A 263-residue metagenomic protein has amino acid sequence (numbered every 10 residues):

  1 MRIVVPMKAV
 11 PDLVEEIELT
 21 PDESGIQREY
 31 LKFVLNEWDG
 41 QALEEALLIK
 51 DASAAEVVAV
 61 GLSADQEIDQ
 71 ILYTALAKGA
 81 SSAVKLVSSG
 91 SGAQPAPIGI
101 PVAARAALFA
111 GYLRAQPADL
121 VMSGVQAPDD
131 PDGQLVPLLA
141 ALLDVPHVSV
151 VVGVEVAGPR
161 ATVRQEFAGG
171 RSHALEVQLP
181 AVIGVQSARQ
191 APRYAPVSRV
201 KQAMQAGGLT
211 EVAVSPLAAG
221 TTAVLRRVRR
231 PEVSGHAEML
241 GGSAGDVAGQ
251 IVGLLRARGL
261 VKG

Functional and structural regions predicted by a protein language model:
M1-G263: N-terminal glycine-rich FAD/FM-binding segment characteristic of electron-transfer flavoproteins
